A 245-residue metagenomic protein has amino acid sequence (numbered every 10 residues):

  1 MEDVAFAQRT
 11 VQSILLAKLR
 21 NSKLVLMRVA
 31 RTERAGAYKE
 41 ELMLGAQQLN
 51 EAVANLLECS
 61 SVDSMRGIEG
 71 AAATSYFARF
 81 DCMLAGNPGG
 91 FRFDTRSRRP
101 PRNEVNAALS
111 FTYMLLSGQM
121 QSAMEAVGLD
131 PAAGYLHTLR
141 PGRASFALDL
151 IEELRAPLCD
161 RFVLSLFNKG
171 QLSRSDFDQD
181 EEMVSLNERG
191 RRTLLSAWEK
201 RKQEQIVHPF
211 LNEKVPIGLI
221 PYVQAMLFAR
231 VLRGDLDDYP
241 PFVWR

Functional and structural regions predicted by a protein language model:
M1-R245: Active-site helix-to-loop segments that bind/position phosphate- or nucleotide-bearing substrates and donors across
